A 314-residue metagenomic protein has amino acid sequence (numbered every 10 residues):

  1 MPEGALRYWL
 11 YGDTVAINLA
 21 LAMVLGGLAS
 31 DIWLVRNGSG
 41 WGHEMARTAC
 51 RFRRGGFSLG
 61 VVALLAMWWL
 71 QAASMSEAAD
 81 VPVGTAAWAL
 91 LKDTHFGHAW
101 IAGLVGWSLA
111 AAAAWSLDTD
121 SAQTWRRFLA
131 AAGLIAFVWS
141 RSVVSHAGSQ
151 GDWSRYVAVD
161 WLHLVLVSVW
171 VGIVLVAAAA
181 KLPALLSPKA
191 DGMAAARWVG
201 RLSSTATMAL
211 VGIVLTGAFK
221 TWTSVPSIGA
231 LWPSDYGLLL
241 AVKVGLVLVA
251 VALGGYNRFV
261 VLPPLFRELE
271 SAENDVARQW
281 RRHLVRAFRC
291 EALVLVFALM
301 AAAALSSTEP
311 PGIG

Functional and structural regions predicted by a protein language model:
M1-G314: Polytopic transmembrane helical bundles with strong interfacial aromatic enrichment
